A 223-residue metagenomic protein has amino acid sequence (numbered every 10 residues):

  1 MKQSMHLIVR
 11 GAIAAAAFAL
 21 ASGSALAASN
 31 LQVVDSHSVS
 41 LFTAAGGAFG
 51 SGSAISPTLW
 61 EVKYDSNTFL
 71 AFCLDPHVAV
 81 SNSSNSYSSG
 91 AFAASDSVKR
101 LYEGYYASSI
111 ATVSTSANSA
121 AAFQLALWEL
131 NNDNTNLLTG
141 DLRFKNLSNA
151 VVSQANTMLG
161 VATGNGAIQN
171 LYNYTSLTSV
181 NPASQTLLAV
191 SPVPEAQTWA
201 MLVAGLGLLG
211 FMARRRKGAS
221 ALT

Functional and structural regions predicted by a protein language model:
K2-S29, A183-A213: Short, threonine-centered small-residue motifs that mark membrane-proximal processing/anchoring sites and TM-junction
I13, Y102, K217-A219: Sequence-pattern detector for short linear motifs and compositional/periodic biases rather than a specific fold
A28-V190: Short, surface-exposed polybasic-aromatic patches that bind anionic ligands, especially phosphate groups
G210-T223: C-terminal membrane-anchoring or membrane-association module
